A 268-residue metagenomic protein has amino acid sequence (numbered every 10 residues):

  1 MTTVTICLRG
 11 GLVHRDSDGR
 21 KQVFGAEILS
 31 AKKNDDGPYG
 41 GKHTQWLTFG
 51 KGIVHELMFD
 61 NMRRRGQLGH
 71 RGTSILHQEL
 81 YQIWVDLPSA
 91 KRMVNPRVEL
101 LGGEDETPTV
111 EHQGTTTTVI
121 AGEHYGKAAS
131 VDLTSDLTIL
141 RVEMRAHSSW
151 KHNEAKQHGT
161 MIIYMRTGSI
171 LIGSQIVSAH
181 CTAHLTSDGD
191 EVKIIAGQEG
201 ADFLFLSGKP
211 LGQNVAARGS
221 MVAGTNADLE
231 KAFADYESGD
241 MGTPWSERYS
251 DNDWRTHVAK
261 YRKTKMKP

Functional and structural regions predicted by a protein language model:
M1-P268: Jelly-roll (double-stranded beta-helix
